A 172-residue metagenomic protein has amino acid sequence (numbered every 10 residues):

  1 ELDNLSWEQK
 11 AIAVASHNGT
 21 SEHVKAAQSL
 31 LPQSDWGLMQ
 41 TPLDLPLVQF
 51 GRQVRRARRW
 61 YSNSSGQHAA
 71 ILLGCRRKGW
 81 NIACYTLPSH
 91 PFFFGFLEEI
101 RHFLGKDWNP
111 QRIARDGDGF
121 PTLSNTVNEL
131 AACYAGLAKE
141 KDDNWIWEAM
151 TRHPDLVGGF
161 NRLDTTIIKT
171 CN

Functional and structural regions predicted by a protein language model:
E1, P121-T151: Active-site-proximal alpha-helical segments within enzyme catalytic domains
N4-F120, N125, G136: Active-site-adjacent helix/loop patches that line small-molecule binding or acyl-intermediate pockets
R52, R56, L130, V157-G158: Short secondary-structure transition/capping segments
N144-N172: Conserved SxxK-family serine transpeptidase/carboxypeptidase catalytic domain of penicillin-binding proteins
